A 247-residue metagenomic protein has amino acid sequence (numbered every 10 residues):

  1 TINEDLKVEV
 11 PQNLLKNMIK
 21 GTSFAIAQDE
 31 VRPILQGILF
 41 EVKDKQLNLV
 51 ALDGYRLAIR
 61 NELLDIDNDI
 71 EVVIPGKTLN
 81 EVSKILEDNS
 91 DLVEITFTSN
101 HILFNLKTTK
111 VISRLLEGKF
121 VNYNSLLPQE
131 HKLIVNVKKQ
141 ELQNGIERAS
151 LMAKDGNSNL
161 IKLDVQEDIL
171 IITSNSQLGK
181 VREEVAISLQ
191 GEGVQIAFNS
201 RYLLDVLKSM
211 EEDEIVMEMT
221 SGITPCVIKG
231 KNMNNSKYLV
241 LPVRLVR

Functional and structural regions predicted by a protein language model:
T1-R247: Structural preference for solvent-exposed beta-strand-turn elements and adjacent flexible terminal/loop segments within
